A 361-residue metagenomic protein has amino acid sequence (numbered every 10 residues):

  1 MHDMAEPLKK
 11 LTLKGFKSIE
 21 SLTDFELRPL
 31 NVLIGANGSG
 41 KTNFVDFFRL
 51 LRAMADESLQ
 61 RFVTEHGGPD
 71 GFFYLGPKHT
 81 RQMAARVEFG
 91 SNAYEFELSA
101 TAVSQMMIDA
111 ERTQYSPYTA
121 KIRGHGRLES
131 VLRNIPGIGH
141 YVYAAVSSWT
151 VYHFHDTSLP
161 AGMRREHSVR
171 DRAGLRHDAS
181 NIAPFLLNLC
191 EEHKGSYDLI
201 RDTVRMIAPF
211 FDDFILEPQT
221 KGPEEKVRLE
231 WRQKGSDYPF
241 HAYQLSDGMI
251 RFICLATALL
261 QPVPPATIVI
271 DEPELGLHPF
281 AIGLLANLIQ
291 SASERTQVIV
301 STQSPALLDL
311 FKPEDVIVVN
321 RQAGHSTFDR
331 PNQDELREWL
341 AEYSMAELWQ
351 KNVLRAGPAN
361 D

Functional and structural regions predicted by a protein language model:
M1-E6, G283-D361: C-terminal lobe/lid and adjacent interdomain/linker elements of RecA-like ASCE P-loop ATPase modules
H2-E20: N-terminal pre-Walker A segment at the start of P-loop NTPase domains
K9, T23, A266-T267: The start of beta-strands in P-loop NTPase/AAA+ ATPase cores
L22-R28, L260-V263: Phosphate-binding P-loop
R28-H66, E111, D178, F252-I253 (+1 more regions): Phosphate-binding glycine-rich loops of NTP-binding sites
V45-V103: Conserved P-loop NTP-binding catalytic core
G90-I215: Electropositive, glycine-dotted interaction segments that contact anionic polymers or phosphate-rich ligands
D198-L260, T267-G283, W339: Conserved ABC ATPase signature
